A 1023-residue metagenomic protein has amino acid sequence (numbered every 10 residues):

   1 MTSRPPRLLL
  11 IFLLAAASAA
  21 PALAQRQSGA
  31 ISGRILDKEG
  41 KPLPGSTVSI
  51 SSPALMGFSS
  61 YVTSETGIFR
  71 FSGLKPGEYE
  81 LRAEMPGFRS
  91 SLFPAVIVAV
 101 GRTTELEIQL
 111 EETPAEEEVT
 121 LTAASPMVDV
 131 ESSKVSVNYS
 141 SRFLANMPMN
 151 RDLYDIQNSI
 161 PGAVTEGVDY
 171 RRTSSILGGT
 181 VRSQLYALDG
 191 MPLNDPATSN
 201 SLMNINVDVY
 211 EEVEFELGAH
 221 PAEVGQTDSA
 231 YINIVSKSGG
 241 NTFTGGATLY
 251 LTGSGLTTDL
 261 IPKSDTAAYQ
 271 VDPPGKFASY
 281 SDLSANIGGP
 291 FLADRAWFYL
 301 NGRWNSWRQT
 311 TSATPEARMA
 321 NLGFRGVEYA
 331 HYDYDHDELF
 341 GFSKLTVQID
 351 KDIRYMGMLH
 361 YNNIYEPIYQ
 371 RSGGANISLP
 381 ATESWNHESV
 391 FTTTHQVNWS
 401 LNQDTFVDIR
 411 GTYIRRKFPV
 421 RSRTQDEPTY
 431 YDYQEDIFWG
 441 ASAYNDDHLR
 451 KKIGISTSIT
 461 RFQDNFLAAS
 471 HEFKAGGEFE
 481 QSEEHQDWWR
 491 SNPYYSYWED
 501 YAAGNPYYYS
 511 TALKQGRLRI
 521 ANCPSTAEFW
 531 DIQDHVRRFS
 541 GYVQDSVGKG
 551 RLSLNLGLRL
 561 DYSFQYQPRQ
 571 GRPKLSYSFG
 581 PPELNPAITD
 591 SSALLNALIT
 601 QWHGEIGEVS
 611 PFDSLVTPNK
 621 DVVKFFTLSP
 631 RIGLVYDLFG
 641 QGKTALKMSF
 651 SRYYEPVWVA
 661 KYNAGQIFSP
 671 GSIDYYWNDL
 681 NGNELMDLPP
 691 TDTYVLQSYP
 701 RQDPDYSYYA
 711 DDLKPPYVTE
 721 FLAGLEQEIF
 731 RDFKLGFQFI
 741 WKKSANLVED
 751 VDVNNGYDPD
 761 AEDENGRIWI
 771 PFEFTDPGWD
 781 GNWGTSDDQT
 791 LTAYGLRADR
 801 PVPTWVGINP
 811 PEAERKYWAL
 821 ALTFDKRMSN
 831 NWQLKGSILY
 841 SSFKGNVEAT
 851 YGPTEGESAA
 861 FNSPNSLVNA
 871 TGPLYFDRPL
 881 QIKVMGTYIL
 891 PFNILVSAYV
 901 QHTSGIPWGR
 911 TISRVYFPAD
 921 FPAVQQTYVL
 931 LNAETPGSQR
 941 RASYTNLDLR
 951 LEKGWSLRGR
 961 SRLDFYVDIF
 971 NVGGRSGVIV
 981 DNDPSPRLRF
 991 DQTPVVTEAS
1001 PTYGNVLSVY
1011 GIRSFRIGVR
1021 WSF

Functional and structural regions predicted by a protein language model:
P21-K134, N206: Periplasm-facing N-terminal accessory domains of Gram-negative outer-membrane beta-barrel systems
R89-E111, A115-S238, A267-D272, Y280-N286 (+1 more regions): Periplasmic N-terminal accessory/gating domains of Gram-negative outer-membrane beta-barrel systems
E166, G571-S629, G633-N809, N862 (+3 more regions): Solvent-exposed loop/turn elements at secondary-structure boundaries
T244, G275-E366, W385-D408, P630: Transmembrane beta-barrel wall of Gram-negative outer-membrane proteins
R325-Y332, S442, A468-F639, A849-G856: Signature of Gram-negative outer-membrane beta-barrel scaffolds
D337, I353-Q544, G580-P581, V753-N754 (+2 more regions): Replace "related TpsB outer-membrane translocases also match" with "some related outer-membrane beta-barrels such as
D732, N746, D750, F892-T927 (+2 more regions): C-terminal beta-signal and adjacent terminal beta-strands/loops of Gram-negative outer-membrane beta-barrel proteins
G736-G909: Gram-negative outer-membrane beta-barrel transporters
